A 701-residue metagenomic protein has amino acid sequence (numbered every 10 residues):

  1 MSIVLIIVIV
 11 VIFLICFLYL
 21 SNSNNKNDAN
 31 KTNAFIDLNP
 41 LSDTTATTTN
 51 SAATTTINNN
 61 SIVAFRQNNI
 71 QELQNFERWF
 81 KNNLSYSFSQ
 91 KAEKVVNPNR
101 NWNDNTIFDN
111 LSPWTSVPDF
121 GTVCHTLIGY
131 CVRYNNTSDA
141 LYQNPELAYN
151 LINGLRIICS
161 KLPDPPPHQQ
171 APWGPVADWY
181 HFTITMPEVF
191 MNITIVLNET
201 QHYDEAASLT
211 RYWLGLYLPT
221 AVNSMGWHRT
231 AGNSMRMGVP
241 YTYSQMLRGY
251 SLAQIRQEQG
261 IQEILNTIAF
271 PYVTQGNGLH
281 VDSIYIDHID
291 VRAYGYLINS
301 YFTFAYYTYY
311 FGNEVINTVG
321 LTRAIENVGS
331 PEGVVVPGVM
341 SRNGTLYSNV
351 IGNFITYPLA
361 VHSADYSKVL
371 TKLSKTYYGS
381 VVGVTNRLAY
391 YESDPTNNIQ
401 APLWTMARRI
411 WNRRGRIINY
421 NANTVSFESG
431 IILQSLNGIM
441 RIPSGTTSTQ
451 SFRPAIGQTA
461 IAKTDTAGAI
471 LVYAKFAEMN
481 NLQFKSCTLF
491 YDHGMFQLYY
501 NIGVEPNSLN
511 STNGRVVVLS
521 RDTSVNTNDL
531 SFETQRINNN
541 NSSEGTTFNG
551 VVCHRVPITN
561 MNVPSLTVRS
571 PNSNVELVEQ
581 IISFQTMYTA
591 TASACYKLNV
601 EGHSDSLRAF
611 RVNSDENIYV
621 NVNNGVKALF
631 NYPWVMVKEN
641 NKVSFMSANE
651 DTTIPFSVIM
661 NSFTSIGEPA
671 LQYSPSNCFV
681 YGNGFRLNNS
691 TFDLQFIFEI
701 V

Functional and structural regions predicted by a protein language model:
M1-S23: Single-pass alpha-helical membrane anchors
S23-S42: Ser/Thr/Pro/Gly-rich low-complexity linker/stalk segments immediately outside membranes or between
N30, N59, N83, N135-N136 (+6 more regions): N-linked glycosylation sites
S42-T56: Compositionally biased low-complexity segments enriched in polar/charged residues
A53-G121: Low-complexity, Ser/Thr/Pro/Gly-enriched N-terminal "stalk/linker" regions
I57-Q67, V123-H125, S657-I659, P669-Q672: C-terminal His-loop and adjacent cap/lid subdomain of alpha/beta-hydrolase
R100-V319: Aromatic-lined, polymer-binding surfaces characteristic of secreted/periplasmic polysaccharide-degrading enzymes
N299-V701: Extended polysaccharide-engagement surfaces of secreted carbohydrate-active enzymes
